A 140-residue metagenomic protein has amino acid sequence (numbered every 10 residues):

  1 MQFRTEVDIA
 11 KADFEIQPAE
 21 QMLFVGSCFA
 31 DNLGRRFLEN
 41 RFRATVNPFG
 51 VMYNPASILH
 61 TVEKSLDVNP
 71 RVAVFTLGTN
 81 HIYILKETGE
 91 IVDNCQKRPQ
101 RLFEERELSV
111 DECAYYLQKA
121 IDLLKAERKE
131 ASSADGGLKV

Functional and structural regions predicted by a protein language model:
M1-V140: Extracellular glycan-modifying ectodomains
